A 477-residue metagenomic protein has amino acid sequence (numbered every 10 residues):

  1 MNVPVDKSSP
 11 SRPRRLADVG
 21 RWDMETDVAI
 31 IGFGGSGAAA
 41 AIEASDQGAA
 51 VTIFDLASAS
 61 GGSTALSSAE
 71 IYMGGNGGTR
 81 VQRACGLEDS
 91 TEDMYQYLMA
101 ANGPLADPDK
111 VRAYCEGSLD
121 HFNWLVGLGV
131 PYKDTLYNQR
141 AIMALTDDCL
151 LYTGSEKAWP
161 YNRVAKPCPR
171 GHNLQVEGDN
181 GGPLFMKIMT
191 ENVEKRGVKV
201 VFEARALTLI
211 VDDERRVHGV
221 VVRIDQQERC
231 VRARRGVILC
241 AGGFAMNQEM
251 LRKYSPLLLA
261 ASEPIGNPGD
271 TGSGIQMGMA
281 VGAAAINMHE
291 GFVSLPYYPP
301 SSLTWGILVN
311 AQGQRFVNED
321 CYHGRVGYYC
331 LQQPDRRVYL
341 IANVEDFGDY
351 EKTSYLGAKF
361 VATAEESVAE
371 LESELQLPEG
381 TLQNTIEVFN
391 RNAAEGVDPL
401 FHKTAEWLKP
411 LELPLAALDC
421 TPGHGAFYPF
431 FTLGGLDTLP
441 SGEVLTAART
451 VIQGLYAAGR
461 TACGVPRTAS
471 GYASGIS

Functional and structural regions predicted by a protein language model:
M1-V28: Extreme N-terminal leader/targeting segments of oxidoreductases
V3, A113-Q227, Q248-E249, A393-L418: Conserved redox-cofactor binding core of oxidoreductases
P4, T208, R216, T381-A469: A glycine-rich dinucleotide-binding beta-alpha-beta segment and adjacent secondary-structure elements that constitute
V28-I53: N-terminal Rossmann-like FAD-binding beta1-loop-alpha1 element of flavoenzymes
D46-L66: Glycine-rich FAD pyrophosphate-binding loop
Y72-Y114: Glycine-rich active-site loop/strand segments that organize a redox cofactor
N180, D225-P296, I476: Glycine-rich loop(s) and the adjacent beta-strand/alpha-helix scaffold that form part
T271, I275-M277, V281-T381: An anion/pyrophosphate-binding glycine-rich loop and adjacent beta-alpha core in soluble alpha-beta enzymes
